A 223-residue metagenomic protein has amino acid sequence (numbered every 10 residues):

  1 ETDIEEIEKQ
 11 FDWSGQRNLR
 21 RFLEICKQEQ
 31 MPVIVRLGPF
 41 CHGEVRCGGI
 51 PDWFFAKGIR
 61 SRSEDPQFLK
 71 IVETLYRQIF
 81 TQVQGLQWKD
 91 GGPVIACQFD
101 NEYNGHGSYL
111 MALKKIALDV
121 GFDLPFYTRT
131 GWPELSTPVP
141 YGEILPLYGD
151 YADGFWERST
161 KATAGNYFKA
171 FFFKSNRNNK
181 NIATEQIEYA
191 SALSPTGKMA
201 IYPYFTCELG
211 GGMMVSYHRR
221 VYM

Functional and structural regions predicted by a protein language model:
E1-R46, L113-D119, D123-L124: Aromatic-lined substrate-binding rim segments of carbohydrate-active enzymes
V35, P39-I71, R77-M223: Substrate-binding/catalytic cleft of secreted carbohydrate-active enzymes, primarily glycoside hydrolases
